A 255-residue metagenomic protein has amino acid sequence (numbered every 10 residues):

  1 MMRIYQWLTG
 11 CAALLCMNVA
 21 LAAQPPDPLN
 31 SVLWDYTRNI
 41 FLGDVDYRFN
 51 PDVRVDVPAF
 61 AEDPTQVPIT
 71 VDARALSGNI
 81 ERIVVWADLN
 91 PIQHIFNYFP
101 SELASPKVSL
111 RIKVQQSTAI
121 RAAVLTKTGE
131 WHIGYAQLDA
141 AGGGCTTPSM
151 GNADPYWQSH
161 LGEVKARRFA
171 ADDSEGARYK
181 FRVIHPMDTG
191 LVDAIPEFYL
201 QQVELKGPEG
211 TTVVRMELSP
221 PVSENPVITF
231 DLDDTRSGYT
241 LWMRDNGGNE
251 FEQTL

Functional and structural regions predicted by a protein language model:
P25-S31, G142-A166, G176: Low-complexity, Pro/Ser/Thr- and charge-rich linker/hinge segments at domain boundaries
T37-Q66, D154-S174: N-terminal edge beta-strand
P64, Q115-A119, G176, R236-G238: Extracellular Ig-like/FN3 beta-sandwich strand-entry sites
T70-D72, K107-K113, N225-L232: Exposed aromatic-hydrophobic patches
A73, R182-P196: Short amphipathic, basic-aromatic surface patches that mediate peripheral association with negatively charged
R82-W86, Q202-K206, W242: Beta-strand signatures of extracellular beta-sandwich domains
T126-G134, R244-Q253: Short acidic/polar inter-strand loop motif in beta-rich domains
Q137-G143, L255: Short beta-strand edge segments in extracellular beta-sheet folds
